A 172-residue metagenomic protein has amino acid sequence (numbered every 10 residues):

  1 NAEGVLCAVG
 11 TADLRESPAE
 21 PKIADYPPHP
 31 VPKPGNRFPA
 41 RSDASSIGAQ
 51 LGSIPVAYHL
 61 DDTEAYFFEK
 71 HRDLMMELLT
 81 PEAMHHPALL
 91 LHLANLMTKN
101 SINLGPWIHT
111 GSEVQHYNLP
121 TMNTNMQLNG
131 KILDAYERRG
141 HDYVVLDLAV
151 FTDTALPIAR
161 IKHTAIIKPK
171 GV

Functional and structural regions predicted by a protein language model:
N1-S42, L119-V172: HotDog/MaoC-like acyl-thioester-processing domains
D13-G111, V172: Hot-dog-fold acyl-thioester-processing enzymes
I108, Y117-P120: Long amphipathic N-terminal alpha/beta scaffold segment
G111-H116, N129: Small/polar glycine-rich anion-binding or flexible loop at a beta-alpha turn
